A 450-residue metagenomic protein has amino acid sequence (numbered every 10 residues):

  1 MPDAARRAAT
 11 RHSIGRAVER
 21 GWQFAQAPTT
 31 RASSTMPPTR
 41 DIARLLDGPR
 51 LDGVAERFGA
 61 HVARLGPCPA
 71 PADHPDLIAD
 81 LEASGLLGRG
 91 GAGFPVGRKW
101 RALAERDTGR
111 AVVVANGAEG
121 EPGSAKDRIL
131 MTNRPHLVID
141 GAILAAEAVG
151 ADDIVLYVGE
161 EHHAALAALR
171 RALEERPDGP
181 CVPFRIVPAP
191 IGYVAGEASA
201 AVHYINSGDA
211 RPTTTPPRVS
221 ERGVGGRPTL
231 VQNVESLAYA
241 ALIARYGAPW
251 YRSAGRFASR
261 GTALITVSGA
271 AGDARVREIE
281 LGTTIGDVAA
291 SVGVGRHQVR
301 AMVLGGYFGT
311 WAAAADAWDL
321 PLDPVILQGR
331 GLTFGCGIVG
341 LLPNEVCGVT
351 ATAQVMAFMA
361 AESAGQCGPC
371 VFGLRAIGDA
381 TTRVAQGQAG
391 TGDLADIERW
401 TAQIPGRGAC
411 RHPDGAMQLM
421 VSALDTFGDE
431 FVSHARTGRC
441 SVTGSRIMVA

Functional and structural regions predicted by a protein language model:
P2-W22, A27-T30, G66-D80, T108-A111 (+6 more regions): Ferredoxin-type iron-sulfur electron-transfer modules in oxidoreductases and energy-metabolism complexes
W22, R31-I78: Cofactor-/ligand-binding subdomain signature composed of acidic, glycine-rich, tryptophan-containing flexible loops
R57, A115-D127, E221-V224, T266-A271: Gly-rich Lys/Arg/Thr-decorated short loops/hinges at beta-loop-alpha junctions or inter-strand turns that position
L81-L103, I191-H203, A360-F372, G408-M420: Conserved phosphate/anionic-ligand binding catalytic regions in large, soluble enzymes, centered on
A92, R98-W100, S124-D127, L166-R171 (+8 more regions): Short acidic, glycine/serine/threonine-rich loops at helix termini
R134-A148: Histidine-anchored nucleotide/phosphate-binding helix
I154, V294-G306: Short loop-to-beta-strand transition segments
H163-L281, V292-R296: Hydrophobic alpha-helical positions that pack around
